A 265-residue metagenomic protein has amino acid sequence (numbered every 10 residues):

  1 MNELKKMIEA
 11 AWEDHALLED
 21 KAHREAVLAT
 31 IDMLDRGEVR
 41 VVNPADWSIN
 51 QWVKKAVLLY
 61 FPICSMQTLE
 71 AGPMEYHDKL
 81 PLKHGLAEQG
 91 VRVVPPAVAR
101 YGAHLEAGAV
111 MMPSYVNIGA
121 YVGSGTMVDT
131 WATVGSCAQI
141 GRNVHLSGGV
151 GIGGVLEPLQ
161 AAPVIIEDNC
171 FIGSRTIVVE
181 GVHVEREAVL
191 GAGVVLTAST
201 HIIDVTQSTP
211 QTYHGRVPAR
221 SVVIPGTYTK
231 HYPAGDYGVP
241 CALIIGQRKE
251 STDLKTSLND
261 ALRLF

Functional and structural regions predicted by a protein language model:
M1-V91, H214, R220, P225-F265: Terminal amphipathic alpha-helical/low-complexity segments used for targeting or macromolecular assembly
V91-H231: Structural signal for interior beta-strand "rungs" in well-ordered beta-sheet cores of soluble enzyme domains
